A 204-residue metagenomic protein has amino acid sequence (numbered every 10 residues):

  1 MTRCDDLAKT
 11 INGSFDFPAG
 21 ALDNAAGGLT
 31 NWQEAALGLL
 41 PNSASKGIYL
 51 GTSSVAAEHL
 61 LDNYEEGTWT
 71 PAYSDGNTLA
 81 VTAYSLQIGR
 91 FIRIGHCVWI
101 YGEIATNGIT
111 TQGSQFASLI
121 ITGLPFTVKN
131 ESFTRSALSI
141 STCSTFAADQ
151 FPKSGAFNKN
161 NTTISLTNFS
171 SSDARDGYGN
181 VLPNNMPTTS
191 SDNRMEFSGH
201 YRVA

Functional and structural regions predicted by a protein language model:
M1-E66, T70, S74, Y101 (+1 more regions): Intrinsic low-complexity, repeat-rich intrinsically disordered segments enriched in small/flexible residues
K46-A204: Surface-exposed molecular-recognition determinants
